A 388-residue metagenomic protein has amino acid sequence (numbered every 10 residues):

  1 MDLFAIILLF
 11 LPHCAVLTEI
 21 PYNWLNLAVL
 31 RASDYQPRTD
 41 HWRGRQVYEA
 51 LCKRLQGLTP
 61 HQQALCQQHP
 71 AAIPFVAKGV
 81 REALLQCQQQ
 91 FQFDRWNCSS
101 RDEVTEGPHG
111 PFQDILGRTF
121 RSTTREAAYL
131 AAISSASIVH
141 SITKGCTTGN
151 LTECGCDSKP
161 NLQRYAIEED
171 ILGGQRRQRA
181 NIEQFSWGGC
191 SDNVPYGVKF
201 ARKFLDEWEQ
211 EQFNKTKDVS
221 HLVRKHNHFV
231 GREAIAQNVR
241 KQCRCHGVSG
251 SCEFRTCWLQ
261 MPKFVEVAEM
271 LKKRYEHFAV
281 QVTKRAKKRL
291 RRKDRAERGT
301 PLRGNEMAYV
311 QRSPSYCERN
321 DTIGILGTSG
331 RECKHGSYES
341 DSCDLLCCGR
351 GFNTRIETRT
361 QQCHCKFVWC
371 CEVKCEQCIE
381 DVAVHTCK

Functional and structural regions predicted by a protein language model:
M1-L11: Classical eukaryotic N-terminal signal peptides for Sec-dependent ER targeting/secretion, especially the positively
D2, A15-L345, G349-K388: Long, position-biased, composition-driven segments near the start of the mature protein
